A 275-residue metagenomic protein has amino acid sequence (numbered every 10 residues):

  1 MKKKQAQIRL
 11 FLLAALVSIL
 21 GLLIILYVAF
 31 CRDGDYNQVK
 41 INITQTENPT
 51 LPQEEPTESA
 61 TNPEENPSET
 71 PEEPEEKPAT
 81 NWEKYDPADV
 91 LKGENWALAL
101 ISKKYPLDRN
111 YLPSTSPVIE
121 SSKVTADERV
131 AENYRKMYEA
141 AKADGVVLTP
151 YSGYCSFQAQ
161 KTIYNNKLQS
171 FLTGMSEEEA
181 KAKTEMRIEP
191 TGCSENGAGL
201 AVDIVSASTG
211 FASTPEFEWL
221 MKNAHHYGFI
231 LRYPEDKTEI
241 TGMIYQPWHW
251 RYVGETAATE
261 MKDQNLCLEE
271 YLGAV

Functional and structural regions predicted by a protein language model:
K2-V275: Extracytoplasmic cell-surface/polysaccharide-interacting catalytic and binding patches
